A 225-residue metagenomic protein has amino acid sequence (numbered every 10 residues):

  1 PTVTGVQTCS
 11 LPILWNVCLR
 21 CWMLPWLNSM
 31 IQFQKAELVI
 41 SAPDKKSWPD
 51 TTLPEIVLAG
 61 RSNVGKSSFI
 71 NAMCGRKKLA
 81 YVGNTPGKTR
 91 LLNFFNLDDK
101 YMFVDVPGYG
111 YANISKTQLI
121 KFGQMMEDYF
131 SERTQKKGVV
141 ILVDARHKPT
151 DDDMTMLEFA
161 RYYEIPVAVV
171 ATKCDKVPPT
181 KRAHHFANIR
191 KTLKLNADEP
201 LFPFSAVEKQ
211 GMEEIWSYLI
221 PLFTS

Functional and structural regions predicted by a protein language model:
P1-I13: Single conserved hydrophobic/aromatic residue that forms the stacking wall/gate of nucleotide- or nucleobase-binding
C9, C18-C21: Cysteine-centered motifs
W26-Y111: Conserved G1/Walker A P-loop phosphate-binding module
F33-P43, V177-S225: Canonical P-loop GTPase G-domain recognition
K88, Y101, G108-Y111, R146-P149 (+2 more regions): Conserved nucleotide-binding/hydrolysis micro-motifs of P-loop NTPases
D99-T134: Conserved nucleotide-sensing/catalytic segment adjacent to the nucleotide-binding pocket in NTP-handling enzymes
D128-D198: Conserved C-terminal guanine-recognition region of P-loop GTPase G domains, centered on the G4
